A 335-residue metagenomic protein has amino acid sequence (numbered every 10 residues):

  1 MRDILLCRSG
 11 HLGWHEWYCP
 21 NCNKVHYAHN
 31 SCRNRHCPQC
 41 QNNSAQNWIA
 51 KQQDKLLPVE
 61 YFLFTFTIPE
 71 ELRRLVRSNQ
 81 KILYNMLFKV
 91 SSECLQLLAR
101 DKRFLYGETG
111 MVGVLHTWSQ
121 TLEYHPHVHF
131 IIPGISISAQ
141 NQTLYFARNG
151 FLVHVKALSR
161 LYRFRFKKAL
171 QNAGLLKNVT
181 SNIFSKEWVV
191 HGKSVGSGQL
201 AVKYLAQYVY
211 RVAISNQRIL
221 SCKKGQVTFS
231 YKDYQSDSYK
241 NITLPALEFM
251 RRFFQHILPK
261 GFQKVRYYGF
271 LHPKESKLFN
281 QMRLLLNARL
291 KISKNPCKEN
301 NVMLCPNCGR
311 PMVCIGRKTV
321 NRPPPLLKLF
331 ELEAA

Functional and structural regions predicted by a protein language model:
M1-A335: Beta->alpha loop/short-helix hinge microenvironment recognizer with preference for catalytic Tyr/His contexts
